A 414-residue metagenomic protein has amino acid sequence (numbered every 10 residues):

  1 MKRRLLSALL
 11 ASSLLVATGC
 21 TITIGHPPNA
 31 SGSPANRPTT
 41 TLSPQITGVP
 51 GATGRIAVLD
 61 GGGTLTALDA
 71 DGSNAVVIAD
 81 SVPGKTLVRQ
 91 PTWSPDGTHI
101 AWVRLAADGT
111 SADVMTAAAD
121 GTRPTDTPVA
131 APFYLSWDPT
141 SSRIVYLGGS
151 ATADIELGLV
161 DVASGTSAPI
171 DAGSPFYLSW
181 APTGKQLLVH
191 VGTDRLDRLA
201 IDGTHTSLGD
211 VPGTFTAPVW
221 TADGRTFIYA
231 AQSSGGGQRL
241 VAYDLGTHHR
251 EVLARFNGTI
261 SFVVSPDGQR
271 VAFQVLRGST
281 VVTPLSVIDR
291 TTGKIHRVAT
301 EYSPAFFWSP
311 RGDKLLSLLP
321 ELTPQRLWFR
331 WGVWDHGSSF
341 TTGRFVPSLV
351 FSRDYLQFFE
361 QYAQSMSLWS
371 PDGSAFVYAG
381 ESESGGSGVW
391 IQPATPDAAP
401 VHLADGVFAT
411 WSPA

Functional and structural regions predicted by a protein language model:
K2-G25: Secretory targeting and sorting signals
C20-A414: Sequence signature of WD/YWTD-type beta-propeller architectures
